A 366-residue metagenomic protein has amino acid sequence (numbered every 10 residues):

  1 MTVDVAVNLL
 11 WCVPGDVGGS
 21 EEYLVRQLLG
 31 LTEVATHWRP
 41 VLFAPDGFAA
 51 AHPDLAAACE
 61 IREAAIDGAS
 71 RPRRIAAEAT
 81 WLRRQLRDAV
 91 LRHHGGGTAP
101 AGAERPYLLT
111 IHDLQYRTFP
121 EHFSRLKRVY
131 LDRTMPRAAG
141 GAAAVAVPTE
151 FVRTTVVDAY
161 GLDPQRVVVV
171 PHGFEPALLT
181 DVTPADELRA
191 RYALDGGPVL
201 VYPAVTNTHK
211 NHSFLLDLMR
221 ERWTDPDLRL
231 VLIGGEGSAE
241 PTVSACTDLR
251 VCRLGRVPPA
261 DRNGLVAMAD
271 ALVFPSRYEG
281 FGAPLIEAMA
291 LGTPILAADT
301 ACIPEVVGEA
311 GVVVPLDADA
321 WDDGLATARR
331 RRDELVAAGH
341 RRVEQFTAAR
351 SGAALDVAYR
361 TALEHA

Functional and structural regions predicted by a protein language model:
M1-A366: Carbohydrate transferase catalytic cores enriched for Leloir-type hexosyltransferases
